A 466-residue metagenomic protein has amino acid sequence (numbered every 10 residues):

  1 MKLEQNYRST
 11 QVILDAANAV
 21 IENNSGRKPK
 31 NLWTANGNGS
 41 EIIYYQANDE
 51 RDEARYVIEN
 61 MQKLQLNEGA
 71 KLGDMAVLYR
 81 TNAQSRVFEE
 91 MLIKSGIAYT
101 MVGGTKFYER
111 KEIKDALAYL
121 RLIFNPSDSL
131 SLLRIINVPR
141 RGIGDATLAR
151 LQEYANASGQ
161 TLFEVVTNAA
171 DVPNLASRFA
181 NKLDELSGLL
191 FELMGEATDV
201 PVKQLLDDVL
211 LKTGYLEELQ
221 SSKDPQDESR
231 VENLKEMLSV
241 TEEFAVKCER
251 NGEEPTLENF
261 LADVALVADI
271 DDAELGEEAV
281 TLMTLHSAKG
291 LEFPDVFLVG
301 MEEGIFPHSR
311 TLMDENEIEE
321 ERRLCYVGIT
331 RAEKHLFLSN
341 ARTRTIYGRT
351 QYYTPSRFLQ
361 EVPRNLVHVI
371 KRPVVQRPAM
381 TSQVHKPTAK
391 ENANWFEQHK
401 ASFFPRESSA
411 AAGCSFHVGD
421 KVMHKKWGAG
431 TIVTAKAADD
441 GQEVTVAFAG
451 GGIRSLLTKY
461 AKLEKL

Functional and structural regions predicted by a protein language model:
M1-N6, V166: Conserved phosphoryl-transfer catalytic core
Q5-A98, R121-N125, A180, M194-A197 (+2 more regions): Helicase P-loop NTPase motor core
G26-R27, K289-P294, D439: Short, flexible loop/turn motifs enriched in small residues
K71, S85-I97, R110, L117-H368: Conserved helicase C-terminal RecA-like lobe
N82, G103-R110: Conserved helicase motor
G96-K106, L456: Conserved RecA-like helicase motor-core motifs
E274, G300-S455, Y460-K465: C-terminal accessory regions
